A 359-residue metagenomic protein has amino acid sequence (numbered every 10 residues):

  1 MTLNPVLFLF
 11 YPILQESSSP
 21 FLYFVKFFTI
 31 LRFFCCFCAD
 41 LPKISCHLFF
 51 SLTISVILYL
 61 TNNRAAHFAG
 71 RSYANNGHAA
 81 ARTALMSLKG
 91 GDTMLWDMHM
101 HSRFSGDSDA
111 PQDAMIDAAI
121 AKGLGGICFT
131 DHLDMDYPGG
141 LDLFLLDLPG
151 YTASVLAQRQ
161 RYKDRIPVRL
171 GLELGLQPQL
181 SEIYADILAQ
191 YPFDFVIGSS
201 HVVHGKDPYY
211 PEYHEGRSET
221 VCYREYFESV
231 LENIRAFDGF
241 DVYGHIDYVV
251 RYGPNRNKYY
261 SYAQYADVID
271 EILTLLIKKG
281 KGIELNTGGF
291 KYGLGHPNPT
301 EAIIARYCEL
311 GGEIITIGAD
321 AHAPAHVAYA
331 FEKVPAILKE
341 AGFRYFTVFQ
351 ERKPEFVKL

Functional and structural regions predicted by a protein language model:
M1-L3, L7-S18, F24-L31, I44-C46 (+3 more regions): Short terminal hydrophobic/aromatic SLiMs and anchors at protein ends
C35-C38, C46: Cysteine-centered motifs
Y73, A80, L85-S102, Q112 (+2 more regions): Charged catalytic cores and adjacent phosphate/nucleic-acid-binding surfaces used for phosphate/nucleic-acid chemistry
S87-P178, L188-Q190, Y252-P254, Y259-A263 (+3 more regions): An N-terminally biased module of ancient metal coordination in phosphate/nucleic-acid-related enzymes
I127-F129, V196, Y243, I283 (+2 more regions): Hydrophobic residues within beta-strands of alpha/beta enzymes
T130, S199, I246, N286 (+1 more regions): Conserved residues at the C-terminal ends of beta-strands
L141, L145-K278: Extended substrate/RNA-proximal surfaces in nucleic-acid metabolism proteins
